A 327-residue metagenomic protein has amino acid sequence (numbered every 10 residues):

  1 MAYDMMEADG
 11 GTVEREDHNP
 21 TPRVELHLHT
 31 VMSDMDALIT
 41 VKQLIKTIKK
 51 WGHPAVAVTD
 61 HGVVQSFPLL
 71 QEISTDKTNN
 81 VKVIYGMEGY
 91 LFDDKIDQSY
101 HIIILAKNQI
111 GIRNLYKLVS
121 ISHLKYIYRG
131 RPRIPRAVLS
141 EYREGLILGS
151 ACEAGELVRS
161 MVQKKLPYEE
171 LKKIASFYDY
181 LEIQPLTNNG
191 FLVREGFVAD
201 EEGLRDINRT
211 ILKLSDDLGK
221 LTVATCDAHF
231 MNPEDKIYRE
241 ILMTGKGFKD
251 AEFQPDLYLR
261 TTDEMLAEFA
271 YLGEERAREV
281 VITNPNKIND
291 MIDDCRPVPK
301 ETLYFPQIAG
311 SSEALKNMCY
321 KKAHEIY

Functional and structural regions predicted by a protein language model:
Y3-P22, L26, E275-Y327: Non-catalytic structural connector segments
D9-V58, G62-T78, K117, I121-D235 (+1 more regions): Domain-core and long-helix interface of multi-subunit machines
H27, D60, V83, N108 (+5 more regions): A residue-level signal for conserved active-site and pocket-lining positions in enzyme catalytic cores
D34, L105, F197-L204, E252-L259 (+3 more regions): Hydrophobic alpha-helical scaffolding
K82-D93, Q98-H101, I211-D217, F230-D235 (+1 more regions): Phosphate/diphosphate-binding loops
I84, Y90, I103-A106, G149-S150 (+3 more regions): Residues in well-ordered beta-strands of folded domains
G89-D94, I112, E156-L157, N188-G190: A short acidic, often aromatic-flanked loop/helix-cap motif at beta-alpha or helix-coil junctions that lines enzyme
D94-K95, L105-P132, D250-A267: Metal-dependent DNA phosphodiester-chemistry modules and their immediately adjacent helices/loops in DNA-processing
